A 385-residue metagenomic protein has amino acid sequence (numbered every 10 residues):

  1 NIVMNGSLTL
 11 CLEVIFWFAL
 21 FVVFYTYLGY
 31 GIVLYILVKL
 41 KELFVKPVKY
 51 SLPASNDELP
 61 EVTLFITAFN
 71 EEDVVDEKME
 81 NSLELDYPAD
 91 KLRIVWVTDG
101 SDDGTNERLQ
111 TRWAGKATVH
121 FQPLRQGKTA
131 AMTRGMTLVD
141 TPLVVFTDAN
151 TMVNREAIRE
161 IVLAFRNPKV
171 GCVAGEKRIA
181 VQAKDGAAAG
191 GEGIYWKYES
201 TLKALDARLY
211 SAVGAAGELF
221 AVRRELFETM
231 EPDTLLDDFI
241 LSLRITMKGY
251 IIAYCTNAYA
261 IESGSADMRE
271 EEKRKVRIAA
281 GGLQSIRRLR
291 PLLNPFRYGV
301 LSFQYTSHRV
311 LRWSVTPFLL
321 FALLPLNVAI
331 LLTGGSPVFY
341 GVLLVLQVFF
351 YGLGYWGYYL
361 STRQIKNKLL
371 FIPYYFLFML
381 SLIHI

Functional and structural regions predicted by a protein language model:
M4-A54: N-terminal membrane-anchoring/stem segments of glycan-assembly enzymes
T9-L10, K41, V48, E262 (+1 more regions): Membrane-embedded multi-pass helical conduit in multi-pass membrane proteins, especially envelope-biosynthetic
V74-E77, D103-T111, E156: Acidic helix N-cap motif at the loop->helix transition within catalytic regions of sugar-transfer enzymes
E80-K91: Short, acidic, metal-binding catalytic loop of nucleotide-sugar glycosyltransferases
N81, T98-E107, L124, T151: A conserved acidic beta->alpha catalytic loop
F121, T129-A131, T137, T141 (+2 more regions): Long helical/loop segments within the catalytic core of UDP-sugar-dependent glycosyltransferases, especially the large
V144: Short aromatic/hydrophobic "clamp" motif used to bind/position activated sugar donors
F165-Y198, D233-D237, S242-H308, Y375 (+1 more regions): Catalytic donor/gating beta->alpha subdomain of glycosyltransferases that bind UDP-sugars
